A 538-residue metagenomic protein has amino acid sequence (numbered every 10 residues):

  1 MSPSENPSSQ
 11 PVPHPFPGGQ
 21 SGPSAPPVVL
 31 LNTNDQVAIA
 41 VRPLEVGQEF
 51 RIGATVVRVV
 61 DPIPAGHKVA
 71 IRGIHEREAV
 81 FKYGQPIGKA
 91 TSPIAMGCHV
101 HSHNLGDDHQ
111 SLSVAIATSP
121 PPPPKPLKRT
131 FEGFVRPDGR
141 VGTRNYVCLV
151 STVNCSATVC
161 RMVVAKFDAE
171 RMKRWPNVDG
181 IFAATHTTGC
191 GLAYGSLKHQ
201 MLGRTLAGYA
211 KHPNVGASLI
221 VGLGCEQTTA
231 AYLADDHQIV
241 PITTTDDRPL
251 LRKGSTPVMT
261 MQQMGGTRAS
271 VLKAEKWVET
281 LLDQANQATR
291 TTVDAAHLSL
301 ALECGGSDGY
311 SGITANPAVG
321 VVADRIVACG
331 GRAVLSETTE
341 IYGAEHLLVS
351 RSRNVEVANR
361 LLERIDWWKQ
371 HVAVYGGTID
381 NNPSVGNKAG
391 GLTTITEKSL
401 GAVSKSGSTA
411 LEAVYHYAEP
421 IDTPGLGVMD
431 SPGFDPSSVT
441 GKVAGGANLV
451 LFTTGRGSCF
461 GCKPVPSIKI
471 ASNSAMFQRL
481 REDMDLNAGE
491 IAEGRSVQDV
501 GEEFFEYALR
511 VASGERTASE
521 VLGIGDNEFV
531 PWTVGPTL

Functional and structural regions predicted by a protein language model:
S2-L449, T453, S458, P464-L538: Metallocofactor- and cofactor-centric catalytic cores in central/energy metabolism, strongly enriched
